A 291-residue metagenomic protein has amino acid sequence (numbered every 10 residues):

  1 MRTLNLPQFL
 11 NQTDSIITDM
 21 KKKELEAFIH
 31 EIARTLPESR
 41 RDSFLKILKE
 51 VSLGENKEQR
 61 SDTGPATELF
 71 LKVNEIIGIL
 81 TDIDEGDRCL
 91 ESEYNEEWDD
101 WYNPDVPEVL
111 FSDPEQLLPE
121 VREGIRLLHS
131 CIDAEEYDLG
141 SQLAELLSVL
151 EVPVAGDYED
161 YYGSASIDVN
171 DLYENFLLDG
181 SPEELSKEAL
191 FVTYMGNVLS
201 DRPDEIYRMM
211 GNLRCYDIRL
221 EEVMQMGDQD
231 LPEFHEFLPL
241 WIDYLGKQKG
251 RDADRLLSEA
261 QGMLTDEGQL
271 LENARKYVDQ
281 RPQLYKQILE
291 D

Functional and structural regions predicted by a protein language model:
M1-D291: Eukaryote-biased, non-catalytic alpha-solenoid scaffold regions
